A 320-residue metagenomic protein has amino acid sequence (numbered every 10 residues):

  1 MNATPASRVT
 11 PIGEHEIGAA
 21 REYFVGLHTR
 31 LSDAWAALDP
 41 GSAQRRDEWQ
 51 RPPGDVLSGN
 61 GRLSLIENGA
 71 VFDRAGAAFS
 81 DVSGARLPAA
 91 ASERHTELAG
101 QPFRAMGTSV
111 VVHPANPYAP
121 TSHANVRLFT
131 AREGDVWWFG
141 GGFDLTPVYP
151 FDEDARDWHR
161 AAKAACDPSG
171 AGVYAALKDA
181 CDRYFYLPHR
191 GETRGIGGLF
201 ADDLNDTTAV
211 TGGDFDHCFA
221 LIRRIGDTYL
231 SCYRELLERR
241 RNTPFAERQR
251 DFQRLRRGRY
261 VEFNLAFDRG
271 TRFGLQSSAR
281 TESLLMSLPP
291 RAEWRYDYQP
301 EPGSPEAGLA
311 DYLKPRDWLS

Functional and structural regions predicted by a protein language model:
A3-T10, Q276-S320: TerminUS-proximal long segments
I12, E16-H95, T208-A246, R250-Y260 (+1 more regions): Gly/Pro-rich turn-and-neighbor structural signature
G61-G140: Internal mixed beta-strand/loop scaffold within catalytic domains of large alpha/beta enzymes
I66, A70, A78-P102, T146-D152 (+3 more regions): Mature, function-bearing regions of proteins
A75, R104-M106, W137-D144, E192-D216 (+1 more regions): Glycine-rich, often proline-containing surface loops adjacent to acidic residues and nearby aromatics that form
E133-L177, S320: Compact, glycine/acidic-enriched structural inserts
A165-L221, E235-E238: Long, charged, mostly alpha-helical binding arms that flank functional sites
K178, D182-F200, E238-S283: An amphipathic alpha-helical core segment
